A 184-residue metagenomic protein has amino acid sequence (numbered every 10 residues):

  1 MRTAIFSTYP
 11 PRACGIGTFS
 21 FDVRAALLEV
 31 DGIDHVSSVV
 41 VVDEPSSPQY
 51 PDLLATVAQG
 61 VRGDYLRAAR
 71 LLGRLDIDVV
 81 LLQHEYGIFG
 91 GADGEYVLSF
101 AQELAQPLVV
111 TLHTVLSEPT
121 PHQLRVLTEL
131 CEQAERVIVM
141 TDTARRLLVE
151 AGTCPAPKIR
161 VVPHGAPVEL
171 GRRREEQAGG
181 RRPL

Functional and structural regions predicted by a protein language model:
M1-A13, L82-Y86: Nucleotide-activated donor-dependent transferases that construct or modify glycoconjugates
P11-R12, D22-D76: N-terminal strand-loop element at the rim of the active site of nucleotide-sugar-dependent glycosyltransferases
A55-V57, A69-G94, P107-T111: Short N-terminal targeting/anchoring amphipathic segment
A92-A101, H122-T128: Charged helix-capping and loop-helix junction motifs
V109, Q133-D142: A short beta-strand/loop micro-motif in the catalytic core of glycosyltransferases that engages the nucleotide-sugar
L116-E135: A conserved, positively charged/aromatic
T143, G165: Carbohydrate-associated surface elements
G171-L184: A short helix/loop element that forms part of the nucleotide-sugar donor recognition site in Leloir-type
